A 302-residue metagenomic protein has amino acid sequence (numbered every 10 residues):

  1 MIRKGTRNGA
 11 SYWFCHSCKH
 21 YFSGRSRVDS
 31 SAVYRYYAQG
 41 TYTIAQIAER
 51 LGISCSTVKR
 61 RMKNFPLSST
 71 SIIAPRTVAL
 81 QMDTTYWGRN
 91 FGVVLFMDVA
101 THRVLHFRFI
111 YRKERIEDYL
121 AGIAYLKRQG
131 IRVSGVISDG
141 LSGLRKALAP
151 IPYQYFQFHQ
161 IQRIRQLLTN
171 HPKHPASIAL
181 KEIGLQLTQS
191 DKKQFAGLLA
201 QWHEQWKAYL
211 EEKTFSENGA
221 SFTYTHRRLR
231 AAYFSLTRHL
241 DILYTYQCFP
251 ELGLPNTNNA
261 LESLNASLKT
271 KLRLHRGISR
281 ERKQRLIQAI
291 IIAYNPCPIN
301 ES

Functional and structural regions predicted by a protein language model:
M1, C15, I47, V58 (+9 more regions): Mobile genetic element proteins and their domesticated derivatives, centered on retroelements and DNA transposons
I2, R7-G92, K127, I131: Short, positively charged, Gly/Tyr-enriched micro-motifs that form contact patches at catalytic or ligand/partner
H20-Y21, I151-Q154, L274: Short, surface-exposed beta-strand-loop junctions and turns on beta-sheet-rich folds
S23-G24, R103-F107, H275-R276: Short small-residue beta-strand/loop micro-motif enriched in glycine and branched aliphatics
S26, Y34, I131-L141, L148 (+1 more regions): Acidic/histidine-rich catalytic cores and adjacent linkers of DNA breakage/strand-transfer/modification proteins
A45-Q46, V104-R108, G184: Short acidic, glycine/Ser/Thr-rich loop/turn "cap" segments at secondary-structure junctions
T57-S142, K146, H239, A260: RNase H-like nuclease fold core
G135-K181: Conserved beta-strand -> loop -> alpha-helix junction used to position metal-binding or nucleic-acid-contacting
